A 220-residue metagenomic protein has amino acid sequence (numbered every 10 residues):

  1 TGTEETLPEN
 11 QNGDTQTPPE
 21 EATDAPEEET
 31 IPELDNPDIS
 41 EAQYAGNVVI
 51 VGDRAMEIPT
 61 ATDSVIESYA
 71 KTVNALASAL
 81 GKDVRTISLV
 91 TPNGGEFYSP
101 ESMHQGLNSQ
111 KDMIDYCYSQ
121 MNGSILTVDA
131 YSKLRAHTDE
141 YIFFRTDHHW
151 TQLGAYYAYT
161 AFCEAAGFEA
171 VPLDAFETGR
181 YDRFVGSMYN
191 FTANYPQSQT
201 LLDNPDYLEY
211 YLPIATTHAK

Functional and structural regions predicted by a protein language model:
T1-K220: Extracellular glycan-modifying ectodomains
